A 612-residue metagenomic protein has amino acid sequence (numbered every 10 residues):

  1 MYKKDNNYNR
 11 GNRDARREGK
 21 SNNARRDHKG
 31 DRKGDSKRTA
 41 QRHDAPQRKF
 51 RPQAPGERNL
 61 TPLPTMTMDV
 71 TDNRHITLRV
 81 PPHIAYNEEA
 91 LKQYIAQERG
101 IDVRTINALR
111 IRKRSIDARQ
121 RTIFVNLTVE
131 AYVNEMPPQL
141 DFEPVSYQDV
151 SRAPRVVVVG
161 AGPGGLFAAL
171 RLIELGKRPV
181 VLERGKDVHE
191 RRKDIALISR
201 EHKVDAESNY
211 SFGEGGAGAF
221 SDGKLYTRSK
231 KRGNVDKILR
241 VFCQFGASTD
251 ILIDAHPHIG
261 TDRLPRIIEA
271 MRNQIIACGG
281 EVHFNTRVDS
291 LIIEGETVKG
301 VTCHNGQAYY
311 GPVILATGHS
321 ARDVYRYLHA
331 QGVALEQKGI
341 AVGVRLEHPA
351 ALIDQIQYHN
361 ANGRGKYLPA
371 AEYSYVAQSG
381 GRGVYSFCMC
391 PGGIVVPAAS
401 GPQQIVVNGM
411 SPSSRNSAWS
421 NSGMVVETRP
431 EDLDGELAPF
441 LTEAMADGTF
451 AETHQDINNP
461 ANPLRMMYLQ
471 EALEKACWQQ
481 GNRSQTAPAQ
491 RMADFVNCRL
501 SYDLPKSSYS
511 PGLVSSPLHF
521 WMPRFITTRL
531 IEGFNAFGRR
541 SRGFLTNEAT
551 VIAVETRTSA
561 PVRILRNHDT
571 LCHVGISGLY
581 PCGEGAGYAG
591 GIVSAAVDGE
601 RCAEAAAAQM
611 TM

Functional and structural regions predicted by a protein language model:
M1-T67: Intrinsically disordered, low-complexity RNA-associated tracts
N59-V125, V129-F220, K224-M612: Residues forming the flavin
